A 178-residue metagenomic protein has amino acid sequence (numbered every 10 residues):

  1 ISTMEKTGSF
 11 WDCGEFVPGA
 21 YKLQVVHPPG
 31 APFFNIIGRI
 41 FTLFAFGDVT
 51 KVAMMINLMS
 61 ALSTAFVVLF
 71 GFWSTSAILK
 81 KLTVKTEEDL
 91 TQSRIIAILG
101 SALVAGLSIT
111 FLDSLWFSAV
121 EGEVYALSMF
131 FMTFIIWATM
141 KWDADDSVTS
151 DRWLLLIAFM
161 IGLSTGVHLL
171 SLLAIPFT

Functional and structural regions predicted by a protein language model:
I1-F10, I109-F111, H168: Transmembrane signal-anchor helices characteristic of membrane glycosylation enzymes that use polyprenol
T3-F16, V26-G38, M54: Extracytoplasmic catalytic/substrate-binding loops of multi-pass membrane glycan-assembly enzymes
G19-K22, G106, W153-V167: Membrane-interface alpha helices of multi-pass inner-membrane proteins
H27, A31, S114, F159-T178: Transmembrane helices and adjacent periplasmic/lumenal helix-loop junctions of polyprenol-phosphate-dependent
T42, V68, F72, S76 (+4 more regions): Hydrophobic transmembrane alpha-helices
L58-L90, F134-A138: Transmembrane-helix motifs of polytopic, lipid-linked glycan transferases
L58-S63, V104-L107, F111-F134, D151 (+2 more regions): Multi-pass, polyprenyl lipid-linked donor-dependent membrane glycosyltransferases
Q92, I96, I135-L154: Membrane-interface transmembrane helices that cradle and orient dolichyl/undecaprenyl
